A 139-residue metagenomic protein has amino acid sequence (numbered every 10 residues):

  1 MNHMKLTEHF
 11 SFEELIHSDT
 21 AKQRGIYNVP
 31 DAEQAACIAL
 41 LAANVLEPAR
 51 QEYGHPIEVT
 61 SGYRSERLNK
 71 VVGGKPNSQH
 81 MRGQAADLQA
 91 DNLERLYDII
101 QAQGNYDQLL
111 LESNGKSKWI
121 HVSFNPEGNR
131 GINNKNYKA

Functional and structural regions predicted by a protein language model:
M1-R50, G115, N136-A139: Extracytoplasmic cell-surface/polysaccharide-interacting catalytic and binding patches
N2, L6, L68, N77 (+1 more regions): Glycine-rich, flexible loop/turn motifs
H3, H9, P56, A85 (+1 more regions): A residue-level signal for beta-strand positions that form part of recognition/binding surfaces within mature
P30-A32, E58-Y63, D91-L96: N-terminal start-of-chain detector that recognizes signal peptides and the immediate post-cleavage beginning
C37-A39, R64-N69, L88, I99-Q103: A short linear-motif detector with a strong N-terminal bias
A43-G73: Extended, low-complexity, intrinsically disordered C-terminal regulatory tails of eukaryotic serine/threonine kinases
N77, M81-A86, A90-A139: Catalytic cores and adjacent binding grooves of peptidoglycan-active enzymes
